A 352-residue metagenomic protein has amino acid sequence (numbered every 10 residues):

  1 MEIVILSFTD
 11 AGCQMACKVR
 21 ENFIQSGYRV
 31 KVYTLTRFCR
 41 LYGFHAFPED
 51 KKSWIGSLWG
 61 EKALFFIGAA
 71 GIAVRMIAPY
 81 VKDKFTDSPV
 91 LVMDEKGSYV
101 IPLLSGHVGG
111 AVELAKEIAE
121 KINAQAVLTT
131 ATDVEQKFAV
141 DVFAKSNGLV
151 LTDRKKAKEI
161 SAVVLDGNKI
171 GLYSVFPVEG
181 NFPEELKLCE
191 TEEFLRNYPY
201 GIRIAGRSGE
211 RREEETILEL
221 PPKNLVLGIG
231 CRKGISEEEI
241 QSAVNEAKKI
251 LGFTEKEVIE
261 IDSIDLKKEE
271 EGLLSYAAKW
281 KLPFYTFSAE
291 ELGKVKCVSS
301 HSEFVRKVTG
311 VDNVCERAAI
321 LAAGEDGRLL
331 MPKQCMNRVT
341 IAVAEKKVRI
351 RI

Functional and structural regions predicted by a protein language model:
M1-I5: Extreme N-terminal starter segment of soluble prokaryotic enzymes
F8: Glycine-rich Rossmann-fold phosphate-binding loop(s) that bind the pyrophosphate of adenine dinucleotide cofactors
G12-C39, F44-E49, W54, W59-V112 (+3 more regions): Conserved mixed alpha/beta catalytic, RNA-binding, or beta-rich assembly cores of soluble enzyme, regulatory
I55-S57, V112-I118, G148-E159, S275-A289 (+2 more regions): Short, Lys/Arg-enriched charge-dense amphipathic segments
N245, K256-V258, I264-A319, A323-L329 (+1 more regions): C-terminal non-catalytic interaction/assembly regions of soluble proteins
T340-I352: Charge-patterned, long linear interaction tracts outside catalytic cores
